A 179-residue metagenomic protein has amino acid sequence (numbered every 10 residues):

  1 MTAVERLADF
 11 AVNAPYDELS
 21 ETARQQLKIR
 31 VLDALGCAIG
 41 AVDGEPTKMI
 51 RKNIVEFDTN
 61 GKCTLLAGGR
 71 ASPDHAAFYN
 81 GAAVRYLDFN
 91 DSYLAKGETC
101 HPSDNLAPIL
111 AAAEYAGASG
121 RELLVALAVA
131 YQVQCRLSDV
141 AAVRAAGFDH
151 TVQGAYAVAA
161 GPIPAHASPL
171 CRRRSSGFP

Functional and structural regions predicted by a protein language model:
M1-P179: N-terminal core-entry segment
